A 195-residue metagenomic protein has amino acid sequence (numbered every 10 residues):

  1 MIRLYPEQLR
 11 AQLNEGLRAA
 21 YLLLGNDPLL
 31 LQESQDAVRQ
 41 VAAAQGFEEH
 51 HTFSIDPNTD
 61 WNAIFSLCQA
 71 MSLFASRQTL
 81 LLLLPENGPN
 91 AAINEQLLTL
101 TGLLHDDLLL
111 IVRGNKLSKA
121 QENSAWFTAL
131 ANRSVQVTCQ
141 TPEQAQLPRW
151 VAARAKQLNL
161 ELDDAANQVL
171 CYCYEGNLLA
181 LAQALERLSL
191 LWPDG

Functional and structural regions predicted by a protein language model:
M1-G195: Conserved beta/loop motifs at nucleotide-recognition and modification sites
